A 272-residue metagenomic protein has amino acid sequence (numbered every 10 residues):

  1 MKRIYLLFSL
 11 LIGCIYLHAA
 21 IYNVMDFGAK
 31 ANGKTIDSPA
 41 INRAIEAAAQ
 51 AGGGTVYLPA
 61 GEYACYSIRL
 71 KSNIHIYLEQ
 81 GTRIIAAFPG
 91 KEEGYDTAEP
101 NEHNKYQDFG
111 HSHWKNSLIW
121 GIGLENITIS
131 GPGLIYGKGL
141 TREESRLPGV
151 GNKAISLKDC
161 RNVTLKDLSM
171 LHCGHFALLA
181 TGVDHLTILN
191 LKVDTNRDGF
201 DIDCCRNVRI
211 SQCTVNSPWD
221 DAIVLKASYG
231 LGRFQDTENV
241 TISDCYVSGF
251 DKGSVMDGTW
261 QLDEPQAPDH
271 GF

Functional and structural regions predicted by a protein language model:
I4-G13: Sec-dependent N-terminal signal peptides
F8, L17-F272: Extracellular/periplasmic carbohydrate-active domains that bind, remodel, or depolymerize complex polysaccharides
